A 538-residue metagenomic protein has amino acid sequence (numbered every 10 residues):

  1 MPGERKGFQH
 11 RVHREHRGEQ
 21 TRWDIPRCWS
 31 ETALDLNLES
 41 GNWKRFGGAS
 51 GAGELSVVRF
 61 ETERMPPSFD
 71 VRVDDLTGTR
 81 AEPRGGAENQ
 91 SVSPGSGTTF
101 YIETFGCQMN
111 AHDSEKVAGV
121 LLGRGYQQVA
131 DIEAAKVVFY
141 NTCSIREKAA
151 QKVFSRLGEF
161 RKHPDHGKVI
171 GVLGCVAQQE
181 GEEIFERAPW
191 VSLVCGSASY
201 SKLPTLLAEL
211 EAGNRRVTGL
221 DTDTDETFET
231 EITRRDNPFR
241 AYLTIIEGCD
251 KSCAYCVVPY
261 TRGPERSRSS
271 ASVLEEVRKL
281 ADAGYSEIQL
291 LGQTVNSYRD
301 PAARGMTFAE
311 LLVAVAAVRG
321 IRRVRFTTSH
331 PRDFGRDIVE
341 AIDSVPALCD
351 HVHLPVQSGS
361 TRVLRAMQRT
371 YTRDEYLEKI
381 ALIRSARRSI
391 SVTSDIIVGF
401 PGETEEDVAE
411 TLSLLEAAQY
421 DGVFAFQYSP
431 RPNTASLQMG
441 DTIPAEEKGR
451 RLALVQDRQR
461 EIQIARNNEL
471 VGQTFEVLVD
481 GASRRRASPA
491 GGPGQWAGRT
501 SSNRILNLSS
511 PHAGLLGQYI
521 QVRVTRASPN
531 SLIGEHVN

Functional and structural regions predicted by a protein language model:
G3, H10-T21, R27-E39, W43-K44 (+1 more regions): Short, low-complexity, charge-dense intrinsically disordered segments
V57-Y298, T307, D337, I342 (+7 more regions): Proteins enriched for Cys/Gly/acidic motifs involved in redox and nucleic-acid/cofactor modification
F69-V71, Q438-N538: Terminal RNA-binding accessory module
A149-Q151, P264-S269, R299-G305, A366-R369 (+3 more regions): Short, solvent-exposed loop/turn segments at secondary-structure boundaries
G181, G292-P301, F334-D337, V356-M367 (+5 more regions): Flexible glycine/acidic-rich beta-alpha junction loops that bind and position SAM and/or redox cofactors in anaerobic
A309, A314-V318, R323, G335-S394: Radical SAM/AdoMet-radical enzyme domain recognition
F326: Intrinsically disordered, low-complexity polar regions and short flexible loop motifs
